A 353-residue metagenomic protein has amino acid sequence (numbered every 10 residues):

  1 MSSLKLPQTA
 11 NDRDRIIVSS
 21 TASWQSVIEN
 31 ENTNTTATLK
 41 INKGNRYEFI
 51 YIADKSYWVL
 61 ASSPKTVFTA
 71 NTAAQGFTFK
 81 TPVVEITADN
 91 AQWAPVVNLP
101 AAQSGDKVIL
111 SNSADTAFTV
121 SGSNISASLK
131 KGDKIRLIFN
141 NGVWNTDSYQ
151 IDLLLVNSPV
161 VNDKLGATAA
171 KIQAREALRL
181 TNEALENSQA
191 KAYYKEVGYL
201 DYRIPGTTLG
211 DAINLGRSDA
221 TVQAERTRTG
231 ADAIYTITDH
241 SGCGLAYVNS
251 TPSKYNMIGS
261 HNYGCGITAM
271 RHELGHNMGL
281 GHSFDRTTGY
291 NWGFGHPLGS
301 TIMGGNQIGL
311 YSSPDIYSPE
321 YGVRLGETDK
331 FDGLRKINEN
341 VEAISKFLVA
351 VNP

Functional and structural regions predicted by a protein language model:
M1-N30, Y51-S121, F139, V143-T146: Exposed extracellular interaction/assembly regions and N-terminal maturation sites
K5-Q8, T38, V96-P100, S126-S128 (+1 more regions): Short, surface-exposed secondary-structure edge patches
N11-R15, N45-R46, T81, S104-K107 (+3 more regions): Short, surface-exposed beta-edge/turn micro-motifs
E31-T38, G122-S126: Extracellular beta-sheet repeat scaffolds used for adhesion and glycan interaction
L39-I41, F49, V67-A70, Q75-F77 (+3 more regions): Generic detection of short hydrophobic beta-strand segments and adjacent strand-loop junctions
K43-A53, K131-N140: Extracellular disulfide-bonded cysteine-rich modules/repeats
Q150-P353: Extracellular (secreted or membrane-anchored) zinc-dependent metallopeptidases, primarily metzincins but also closely
